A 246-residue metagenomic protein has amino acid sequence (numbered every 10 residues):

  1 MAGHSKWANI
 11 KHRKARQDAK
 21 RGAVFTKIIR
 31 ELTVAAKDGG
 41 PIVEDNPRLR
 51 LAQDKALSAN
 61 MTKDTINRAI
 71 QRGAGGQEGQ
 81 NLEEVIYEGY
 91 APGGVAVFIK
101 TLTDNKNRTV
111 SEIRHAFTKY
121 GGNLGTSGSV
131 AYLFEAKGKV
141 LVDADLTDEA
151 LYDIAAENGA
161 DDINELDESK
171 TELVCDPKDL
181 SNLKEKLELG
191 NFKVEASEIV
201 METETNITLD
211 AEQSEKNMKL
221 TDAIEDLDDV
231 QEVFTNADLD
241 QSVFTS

Functional and structural regions predicted by a protein language model:
M1-G125, V130-K139: N-terminal cationic and glycine-rich segments that engage phosphates or anionic surfaces
L141-S246: Positively charged, low-complexity, intrinsically disordered RNA-binding extensions
